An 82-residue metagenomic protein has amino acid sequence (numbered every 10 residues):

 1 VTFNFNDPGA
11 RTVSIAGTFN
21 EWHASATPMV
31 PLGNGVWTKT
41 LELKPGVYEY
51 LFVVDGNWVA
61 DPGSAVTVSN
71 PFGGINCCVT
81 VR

Functional and structural regions predicted by a protein language model:
V1-V47, D55-R82: Aromatic-rich carbohydrate-binding modules that target alpha-glucans
